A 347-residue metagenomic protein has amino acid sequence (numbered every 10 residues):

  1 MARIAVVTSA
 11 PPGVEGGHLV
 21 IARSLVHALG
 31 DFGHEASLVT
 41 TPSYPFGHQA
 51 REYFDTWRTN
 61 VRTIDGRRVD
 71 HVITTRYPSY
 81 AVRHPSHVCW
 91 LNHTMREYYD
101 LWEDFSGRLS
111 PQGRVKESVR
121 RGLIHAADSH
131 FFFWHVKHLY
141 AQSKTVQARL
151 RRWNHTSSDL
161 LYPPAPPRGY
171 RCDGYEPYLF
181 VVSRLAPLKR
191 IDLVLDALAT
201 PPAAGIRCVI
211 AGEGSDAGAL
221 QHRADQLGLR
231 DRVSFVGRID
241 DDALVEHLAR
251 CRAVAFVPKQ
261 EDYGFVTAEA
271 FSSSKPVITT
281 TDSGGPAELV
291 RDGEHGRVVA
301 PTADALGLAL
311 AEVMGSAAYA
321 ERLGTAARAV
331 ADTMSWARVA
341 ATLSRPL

Functional and structural regions predicted by a protein language model:
R108-L139, Q147: Membrane-proximal helix-turn-helix segments that form the acceptor-binding/catalytic region of lipid-linked
G169-K189, L195-T200, V209: Conserved donor-binding/catalytic core segment of Leloir-type glycosyltransferases
Q221-I239: Nucleotide-activated donor-binding/catalytic signature segment of Leloir-type glycosyltransferases, i.e., the conserved
R238-I239, E246-C251: Short alpha-helical donor nucleotide-sugar binding micro-motif in glycosyltransferases
K259: Aromatic "clamp/platform" in nucleotide-sugar-dependent glycosyltransferases that forms part of the donor/acceptor
P276-T280: Short hydrophobic beta-strand element within catalytic cores of glycosyltransferases and related nucleotide-activated
D292-D304, E312-A317: Conserved acidic donor-binding segment of nucleotide-sugar-dependent glycosyltransferases
E312, Y319-T333: A short, well-ordered alpha-helix in the C-terminal region of glycosyltransferases
